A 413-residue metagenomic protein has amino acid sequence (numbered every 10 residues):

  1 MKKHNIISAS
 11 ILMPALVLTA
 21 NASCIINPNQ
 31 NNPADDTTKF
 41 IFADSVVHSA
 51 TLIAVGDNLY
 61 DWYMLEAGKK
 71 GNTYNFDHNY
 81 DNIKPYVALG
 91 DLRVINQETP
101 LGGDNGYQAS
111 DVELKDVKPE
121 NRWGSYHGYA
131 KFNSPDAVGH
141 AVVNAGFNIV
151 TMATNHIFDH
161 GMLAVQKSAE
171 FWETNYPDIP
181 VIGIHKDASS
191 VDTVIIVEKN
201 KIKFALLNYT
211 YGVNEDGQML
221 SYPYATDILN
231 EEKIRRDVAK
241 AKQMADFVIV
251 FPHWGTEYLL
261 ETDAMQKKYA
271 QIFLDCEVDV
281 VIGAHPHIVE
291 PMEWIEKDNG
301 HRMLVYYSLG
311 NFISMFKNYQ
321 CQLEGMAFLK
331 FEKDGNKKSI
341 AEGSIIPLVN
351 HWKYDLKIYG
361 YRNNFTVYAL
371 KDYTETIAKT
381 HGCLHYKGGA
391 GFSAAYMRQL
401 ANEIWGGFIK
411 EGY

Functional and structural regions predicted by a protein language model:
M1-I11: Bacterial N-terminal signal peptides that target proteins for export
H4, L18, D36-T37: Intrinsically disordered/low-complexity terminal segments and short unstructured peptides
S10-T19: Bacterial N-terminal signal peptides
N21-C24: N-terminal Sec signal peptide cleavage junction
I26-Y413: Acidic, metal/ion-coordinating pockets
